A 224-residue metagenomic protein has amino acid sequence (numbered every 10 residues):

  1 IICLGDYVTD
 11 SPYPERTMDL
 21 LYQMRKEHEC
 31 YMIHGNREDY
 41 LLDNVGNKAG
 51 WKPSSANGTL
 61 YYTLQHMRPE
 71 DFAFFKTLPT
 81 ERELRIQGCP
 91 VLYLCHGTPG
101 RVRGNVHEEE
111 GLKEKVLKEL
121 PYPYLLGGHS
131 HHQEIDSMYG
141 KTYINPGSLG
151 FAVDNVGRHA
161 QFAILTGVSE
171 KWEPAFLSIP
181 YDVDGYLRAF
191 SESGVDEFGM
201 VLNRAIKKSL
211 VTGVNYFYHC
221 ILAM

Functional and structural regions predicted by a protein language model:
I1-D6, Y31-N36, L94-C95, Y124-H131 (+1 more regions): Active-site neighborhood of phospho(di)ester-bond hydrolases with catalytic His/Asp-centered motifs
I1-P69: Core catalytic region of metal-dependent phosphoesterases/phosphodiesterases, especially metallo-beta-lactamase-like
T9-P12, R37-L42, G100, L126-S137 (+1 more regions): Active-site environment of divalent metal-dependent phosphoester hydrolases
G50-S54, G88-L120: Active-site-proximal segments of metal-dependent phosphoesterases and phosphodiesterases across multiple
S55-V91: Metallo-beta-lactamase
E81-E83, L94, I135, F162-I164: Conserved hydrophobic/aromatic beta-strand scaffold that supports enzyme active sites
E110-L149, A160: Anionic-ligand binding region
M138-M224: Acidic, His/Gly-rich catalytic cores of divalent-metal-dependent hydrolytic chemistry
